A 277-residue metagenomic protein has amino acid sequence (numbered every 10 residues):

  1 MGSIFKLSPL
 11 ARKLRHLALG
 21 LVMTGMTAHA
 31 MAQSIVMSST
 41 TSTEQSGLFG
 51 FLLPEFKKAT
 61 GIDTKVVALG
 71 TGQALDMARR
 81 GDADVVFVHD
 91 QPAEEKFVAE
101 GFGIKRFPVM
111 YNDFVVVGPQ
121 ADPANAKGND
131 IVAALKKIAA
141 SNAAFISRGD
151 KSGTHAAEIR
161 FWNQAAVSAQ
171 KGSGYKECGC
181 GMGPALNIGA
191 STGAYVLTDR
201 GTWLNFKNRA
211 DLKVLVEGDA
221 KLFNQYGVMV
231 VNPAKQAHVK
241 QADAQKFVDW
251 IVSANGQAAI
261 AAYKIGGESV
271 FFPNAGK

Functional and structural regions predicted by a protein language model:
G2-A18: Bacterial N-terminal signal peptides that target proteins for export
G20-T24, Q73: Short, linear, compositionally biased motifs with a strong N-terminal bias
M26-A32: Sec/Tat signal peptide C-region and signal peptidase I cleavage site
Q33-D63, V67, G72, D76-D82 (+4 more regions): Exported/periplasmic ABC-transporter solute-binding proteins
D84-V85, I104-V117: Short, glycine-/small- and polar/acidic-enriched structural segments that line small-molecule recognition paths
F97-K105: Hydrophobic/aromatic-rich structural module bridging two neighboring secondary-structure elements via a short loop
